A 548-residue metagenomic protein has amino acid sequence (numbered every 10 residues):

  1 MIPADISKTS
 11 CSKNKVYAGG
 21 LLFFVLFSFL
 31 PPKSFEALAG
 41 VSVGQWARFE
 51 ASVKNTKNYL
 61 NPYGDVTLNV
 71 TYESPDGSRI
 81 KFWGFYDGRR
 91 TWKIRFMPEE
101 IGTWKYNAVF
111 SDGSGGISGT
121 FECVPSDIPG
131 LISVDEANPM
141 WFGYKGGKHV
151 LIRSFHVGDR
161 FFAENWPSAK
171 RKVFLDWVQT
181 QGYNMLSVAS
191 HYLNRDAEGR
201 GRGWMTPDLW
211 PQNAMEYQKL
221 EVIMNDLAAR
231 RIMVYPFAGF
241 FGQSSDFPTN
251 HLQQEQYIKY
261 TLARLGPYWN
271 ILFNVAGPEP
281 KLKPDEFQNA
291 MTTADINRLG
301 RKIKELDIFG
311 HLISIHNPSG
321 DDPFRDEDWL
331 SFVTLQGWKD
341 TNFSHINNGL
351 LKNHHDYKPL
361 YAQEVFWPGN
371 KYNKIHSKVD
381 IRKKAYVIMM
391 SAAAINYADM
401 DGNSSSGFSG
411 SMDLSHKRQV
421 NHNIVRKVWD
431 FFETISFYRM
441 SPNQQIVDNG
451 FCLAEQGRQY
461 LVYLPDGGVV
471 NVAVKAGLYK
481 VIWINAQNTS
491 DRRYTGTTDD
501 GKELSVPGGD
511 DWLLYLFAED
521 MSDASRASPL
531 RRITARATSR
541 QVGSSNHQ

Functional and structural regions predicted by a protein language model:
M1-N14: N-terminal secretory signal peptides that target proteins for export/translocation
G19-P32: Bacterial N-terminal signal peptides
F35-D76, F82-G84, T120-P125, D448-L453: Non-catalytic, glycine-rich low-complexity segments
G40-V41, N58, K148, W367-N370 (+2 more regions): Aromatic- and carboxylate-lined catalytic core of secreted/periplasmic carbohydrate-active enzymes
T67, S126-F332, Q336-F343: Active-site mouth of glycoside hydrolases
S78-P139: Extended acidic/polar, glycine-enriched regions that form or flank non-catalytic beta-rich accessory modules
K93-M97, D500-P507: Exposed aromatic-hydrophobic patches
G310, E327-S406: Catalytic-core region of carbohydrate-active enzymes that cleave or remodel glycosidic bonds
